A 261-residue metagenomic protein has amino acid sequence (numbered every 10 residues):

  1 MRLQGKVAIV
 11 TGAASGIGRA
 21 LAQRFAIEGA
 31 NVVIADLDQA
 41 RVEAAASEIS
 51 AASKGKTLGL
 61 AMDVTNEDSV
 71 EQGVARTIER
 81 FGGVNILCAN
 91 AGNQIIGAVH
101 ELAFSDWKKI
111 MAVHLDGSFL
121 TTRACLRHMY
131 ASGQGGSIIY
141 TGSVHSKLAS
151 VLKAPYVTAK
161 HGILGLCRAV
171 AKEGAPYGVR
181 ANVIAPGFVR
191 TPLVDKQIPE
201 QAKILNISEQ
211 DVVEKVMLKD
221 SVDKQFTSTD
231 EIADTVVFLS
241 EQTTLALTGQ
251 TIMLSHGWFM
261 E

Functional and structural regions predicted by a protein language model:
Q4, L148, K224, T248-E261: Short C-terminal tail/terminal secondary-structure segment of NAD(P)H-dependent dehydrogenase/reductase domains
A98-V99, A103-M111, M217: Substrate-binding pocket helix/loop in short-chain dehydrogenase/reductase
H100, L148-P155, P176-Y177, K224 (+1 more regions): Active-site loop immediately N-terminal to the catalytic Tyr-X3-Lys motif of short-chain dehydrogenase/reductase
T122, A159, C167: Active-site helix of classical SDR
S143: Residue(s) in the substrate-gating loop at a strand-loop-helix junction that position the organic substrate next
A175, R180, L247-G249: Short, small/polar-rich loop/turn modules that mediate ligand/substrate recognition or access, typified
V183, T191, I207-L247, L254-H256: C-terminal helical subdomain
